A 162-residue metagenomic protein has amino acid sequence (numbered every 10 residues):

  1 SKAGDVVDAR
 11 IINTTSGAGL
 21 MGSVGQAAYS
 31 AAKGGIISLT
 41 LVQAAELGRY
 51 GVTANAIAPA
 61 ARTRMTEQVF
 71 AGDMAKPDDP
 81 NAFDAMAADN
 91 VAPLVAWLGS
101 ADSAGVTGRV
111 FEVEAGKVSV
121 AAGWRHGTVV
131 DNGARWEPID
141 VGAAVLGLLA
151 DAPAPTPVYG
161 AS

Functional and structural regions predicted by a protein language model:
G4, M21, V42-V52, A101-G105: Active-site-adjacent segment of SDR/Rossmann-fold oxidoreductases
S16: Residue(s) in the substrate-gating loop at a strand-loop-helix junction that position the organic substrate next
G19-M21, T63: Conserved catalytic-site region of short-chain dehydrogenase/reductase
G22-Q26: Active-site "substrate specificity/gating" loop of NAD(P)-dependent dehydrogenases, especially the short-chain
A32, T40: Active-site helix of classical SDR
A45, A56-A85, W124-G127: A glycine/serine/threonine-rich, flexible loop-to-helix segment that serves as the NAD(P) cofactor-binding "lid"
P77-S162: C-terminal helical subdomain
